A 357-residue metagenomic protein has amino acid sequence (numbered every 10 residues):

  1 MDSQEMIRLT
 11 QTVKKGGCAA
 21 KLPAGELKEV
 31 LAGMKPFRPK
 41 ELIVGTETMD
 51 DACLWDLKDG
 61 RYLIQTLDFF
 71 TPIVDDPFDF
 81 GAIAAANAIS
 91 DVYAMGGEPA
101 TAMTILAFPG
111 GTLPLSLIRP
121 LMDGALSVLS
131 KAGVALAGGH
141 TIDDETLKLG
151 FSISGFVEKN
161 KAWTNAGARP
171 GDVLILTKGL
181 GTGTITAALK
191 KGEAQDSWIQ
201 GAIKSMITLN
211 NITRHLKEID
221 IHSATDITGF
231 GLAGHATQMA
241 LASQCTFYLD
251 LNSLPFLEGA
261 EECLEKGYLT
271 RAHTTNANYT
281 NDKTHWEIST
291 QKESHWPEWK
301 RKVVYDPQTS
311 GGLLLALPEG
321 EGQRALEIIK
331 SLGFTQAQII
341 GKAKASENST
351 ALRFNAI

Functional and structural regions predicted by a protein language model:
M1-A94, R169-L174, G179, S197 (+2 more regions): N-terminal glycine-rich phosphate/pyrophosphate-binding loops that anchor nucleotide-derived ligands and cofactors
D2-K15, E26-E29, G110-A135, I142-L147 (+2 more regions): Glycine-/charge-enriched secondary-structure boundary and capping motifs
G16, G111-S116, A162, E193-K204 (+1 more regions): Flexible, glycine/proline-enriched loop segments at strand-loop-helix junctions that form or flank small-ligand binding
L42-V44, A52-W55, D91-A94, L126 (+5 more regions): A generic local secondary-structure boundary/capping motif
C53-I64, I207-T213, Y279-S294: Acidic-glycine-rich active-site phosphate/pyrophosphate-binding loop
L57-V74, D79-A82, E98-A194, G341-K344: Glycine-rich anion-binding loops of enzyme active sites
P77-M103, P120-K131, T208-D220, T225 (+2 more regions): Small-aliphatic-rich amphipathic alpha-helix that forms the alpha element of a beta-alpha
S152-K161, S197-L216, W296: Active-site glycine-rich loop that binds ribose-phosphate moieties when present
